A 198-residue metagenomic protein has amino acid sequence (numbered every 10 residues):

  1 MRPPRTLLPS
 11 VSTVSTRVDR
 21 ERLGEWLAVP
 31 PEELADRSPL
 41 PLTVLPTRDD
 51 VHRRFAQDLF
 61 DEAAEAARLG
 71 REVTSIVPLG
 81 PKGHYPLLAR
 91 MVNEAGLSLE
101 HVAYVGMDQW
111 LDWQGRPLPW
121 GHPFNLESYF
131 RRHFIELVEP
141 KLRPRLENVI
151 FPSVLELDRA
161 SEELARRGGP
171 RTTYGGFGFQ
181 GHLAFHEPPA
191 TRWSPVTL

Functional and structural regions predicted by a protein language model:
R2-S75, N93: N-terminal glycine-/serine-/threonine-rich phosphate-binding loop
E21-P39, L97-T173: Ligand-binding beta-strand-loop-alpha-helix segment within the catalytic cores of soluble metabolic enzymes
A56-A67, A89-N93, R131-I135, E139 (+1 more regions): Generic structural signal for well-ordered alpha-helical scaffold segments
S75-Y85, G178-H182: Gly/Ser/Thr-rich loops at beta-strand to alpha-helix junctions that form or flank small-molecule/cofactor-binding
K82-L97: Glycine-rich loop at the start of a catalytic domain that most often binds anionic cofactors/ligands
E156-L157, F179-H182, A190-T191: Short, catalytically relevant binding-site loops at active-site mouths
R167-H186: Hydrophobic, aromatic-enriched interface-forming segments
A184-L198: Class I SAM-dependent methyltransferase SAM-binding "motif I" and its flanking Rossmann-like core
